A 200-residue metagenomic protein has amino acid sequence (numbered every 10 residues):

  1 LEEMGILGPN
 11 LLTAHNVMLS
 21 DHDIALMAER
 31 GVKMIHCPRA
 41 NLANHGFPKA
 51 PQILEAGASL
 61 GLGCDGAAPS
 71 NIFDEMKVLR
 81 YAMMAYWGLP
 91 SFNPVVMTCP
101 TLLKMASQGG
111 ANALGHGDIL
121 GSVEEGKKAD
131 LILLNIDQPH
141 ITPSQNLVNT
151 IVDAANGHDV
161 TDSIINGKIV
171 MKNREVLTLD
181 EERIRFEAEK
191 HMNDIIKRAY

Functional and structural regions predicted by a protein language model:
L1-K33, H45-L60, D118: Histidine/acidic residue-rich metal-binding segments in metalloenzymes
M4-I6, N10, P51-Q138, A154-A155: His/Asp/Glu-enriched, well-ordered alpha-helical/loop segment that forms or immediately abuts the divalent-metal
T13, D65, G167: Residue-level signal for inorganic ion chemistry
H15, H36-C37, L62, L134: Conserved beta-strand positions
N16-V17, M84, D137, K168: Flexible loop residues that form catalytic and substrate-binding hotspots at small-molecule/glycan-binding clefts
P38-A43, D65-A68: Short, acidic/turn-prone active-site loops that include or flank metal/cofactor- and phosphate-binding residues
A43-P48, N71-D74, P143: Short, charged, surface-exposed secondary-structure boundary motifs
K104-Y200: Active-site microenvironment of metallo-dependent hydrolases
